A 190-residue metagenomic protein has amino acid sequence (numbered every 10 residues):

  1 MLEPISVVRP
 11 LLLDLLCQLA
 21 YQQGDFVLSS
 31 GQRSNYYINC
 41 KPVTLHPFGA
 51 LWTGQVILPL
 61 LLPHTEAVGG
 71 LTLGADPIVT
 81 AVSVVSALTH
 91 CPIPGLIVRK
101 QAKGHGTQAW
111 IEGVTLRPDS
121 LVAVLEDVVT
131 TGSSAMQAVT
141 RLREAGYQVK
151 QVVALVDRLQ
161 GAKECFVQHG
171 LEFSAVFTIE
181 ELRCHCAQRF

Functional and structural regions predicted by a protein language model:
M1-L62: Active-site-facing substrate-recognition patch
L2-L15, T140-F190: PRPP-dependent phosphoribosyltransferase catalytic core
S30, G113-R117, E144-A145, C165-F166: Solvent-exposed alpha-helices and their adjacent loops that cap or buttress functional pockets in soluble metabolic
I57-E66, V139-A145: Phosphate/pyrophosphate-binding loops at sites that engage ATP/ADP/AMP, CoA/4′-phosphopantetheine, polyphosphate
T65-G74, Q151-V153: Short glycine-rich phosphate-binding loop at a beta-alpha junction
V68-G69, L96, K150, S174: Structural detector of well-ordered beta-strand residues that form the stable sheet scaffold of enzyme domains
I78-A123, T131-Q137, R189: Short, glycine/charge-rich flexible loops or terminal/linker lids adjacent to PRPP-binding catalytic cores
